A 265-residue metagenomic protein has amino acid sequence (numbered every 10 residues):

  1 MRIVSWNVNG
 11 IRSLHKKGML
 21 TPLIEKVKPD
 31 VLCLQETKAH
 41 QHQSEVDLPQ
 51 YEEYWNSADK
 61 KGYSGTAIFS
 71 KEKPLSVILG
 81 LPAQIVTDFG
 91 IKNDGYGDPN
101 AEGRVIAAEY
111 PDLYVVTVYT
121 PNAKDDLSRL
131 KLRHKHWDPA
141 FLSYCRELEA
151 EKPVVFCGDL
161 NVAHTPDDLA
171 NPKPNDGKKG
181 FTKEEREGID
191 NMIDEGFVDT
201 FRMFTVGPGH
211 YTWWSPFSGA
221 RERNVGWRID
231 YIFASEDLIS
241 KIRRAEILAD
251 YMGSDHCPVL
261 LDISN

Functional and structural regions predicted by a protein language model:
M1-Y54, A58-S64: N-terminal, active-site-proximal structural segment of metallo-dependent hydrolase catalytic domains
N7, I24-H42, V115, Y144-P166 (+4 more regions): Active-site beta-strand/loop signature of hydrolases that rely on acidic residues for catalysis
N9, K38, P82, P121 (+2 more regions): Catalytic metal-binding/acid-base residues of hydrolase active sites
P22-K26, Y96-G97, E102-P111, A140-K152: Short amphipathic alpha-helices and their capping/turn segments at secondary-structure boundaries
K38, S44-D125: Structured beta-strand-rich core segments of catalytic domains in phosphoester-bond hydrolases
E52, W137-V225, I229: Metal-dependent phosphoesterases centered on the DNase I-like endonuclease/exonuclease/phosphatase
K61-V77, A220-S240: Conserved beta strand-loop-helix elements of the APE1-like EEP
K71, A108-P111, S235-E236, L261-N265: Active-site beta-strand termini and strand-to-loop segments that position acidic
